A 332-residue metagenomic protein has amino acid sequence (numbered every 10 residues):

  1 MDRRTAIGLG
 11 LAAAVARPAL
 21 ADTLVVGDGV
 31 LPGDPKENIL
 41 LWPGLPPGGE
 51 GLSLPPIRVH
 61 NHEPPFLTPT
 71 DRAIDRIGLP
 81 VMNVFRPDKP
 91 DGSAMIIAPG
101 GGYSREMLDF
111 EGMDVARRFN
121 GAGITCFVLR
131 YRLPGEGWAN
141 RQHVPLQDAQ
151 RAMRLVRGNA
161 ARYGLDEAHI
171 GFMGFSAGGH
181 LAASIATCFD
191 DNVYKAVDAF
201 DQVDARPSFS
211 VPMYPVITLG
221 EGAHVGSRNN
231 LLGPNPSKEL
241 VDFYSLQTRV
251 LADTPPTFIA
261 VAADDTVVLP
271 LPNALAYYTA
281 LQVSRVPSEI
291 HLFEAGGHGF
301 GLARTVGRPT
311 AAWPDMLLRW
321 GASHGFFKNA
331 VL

Functional and structural regions predicted by a protein language model:
M1-A14: N-terminal secretory signal peptides and thylakoid transit peptides that target proteins across membranes
H60-P69, A199, P215-R249, P255 (+1 more regions): Mobile cap/lid helix-loop segments that gate and shape the active-site cleft of serine hydrolases
G92-G100: Short beta-strand element of the alpha/beta-hydrolase
M107-V115, Y131-D166, V306-T310: Catalytic nucleophile-loop/oxyanion-hole region of alpha/beta-hydrolase and closely related hydrolase-like folds
R154-H224, V241: Primarily recognizes the serine-hydrolase "nucleophile elbow" in alpha/beta-hydrolase and SGNH/GDSL folds
I259-V261: Short beta-strand/loop motif that positions the catalytic acidic residue of the alpha/beta-hydrolase fold
V267-N273: Conserved alpha/beta-hydrolase "acid-adjacent" motif
L275-L332: C-terminal catalytic histidine-bearing segment of alpha/beta-hydrolase fold enzymes
